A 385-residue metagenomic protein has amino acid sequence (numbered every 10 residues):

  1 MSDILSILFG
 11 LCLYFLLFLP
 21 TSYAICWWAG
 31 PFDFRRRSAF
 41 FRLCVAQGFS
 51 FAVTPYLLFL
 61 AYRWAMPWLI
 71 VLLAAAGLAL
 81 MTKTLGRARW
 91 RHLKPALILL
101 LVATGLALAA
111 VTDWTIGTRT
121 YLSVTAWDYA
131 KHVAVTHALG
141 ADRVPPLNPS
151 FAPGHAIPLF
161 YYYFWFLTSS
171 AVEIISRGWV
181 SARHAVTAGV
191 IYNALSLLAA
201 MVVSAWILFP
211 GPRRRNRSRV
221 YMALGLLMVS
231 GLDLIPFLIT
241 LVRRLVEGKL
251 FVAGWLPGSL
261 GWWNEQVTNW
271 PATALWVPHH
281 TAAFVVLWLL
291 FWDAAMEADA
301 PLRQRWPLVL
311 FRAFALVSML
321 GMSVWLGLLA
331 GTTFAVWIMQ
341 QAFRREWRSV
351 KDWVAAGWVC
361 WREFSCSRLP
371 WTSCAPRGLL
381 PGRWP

Functional and structural regions predicted by a protein language model:
M1-H92: Membrane-embedded, hydrophobic transmembrane alpha-helices
M1-I4, P257-T273, C374-P385: Juxtamembrane membrane-water interface segments that cap and precede transmembrane helices
F18-I25, Y56, G77-M81, L197-L208 (+2 more regions): Transmembrane alpha-helical segments
A65-G117, R217-M222: Start-transfer (signal-anchor) and selected internal transmembrane alpha helices of multi-pass inner/ER membrane
K94-A103, Y221-G225, F314, E346-P370: Hydrophobic alpha-helical membrane-interfacial segments at the cytosolic entry of transmembrane helices
V102-V286, V324: Active-site lumenal/periplasmic loops and adjacent helix-entry segments of GT-C-fold, multi-pass membrane
P271-A272, P307-G327: Membrane-interface alpha helices of multi-pass inner-membrane proteins
A294-R312, L329-C360: Perimembrane helix-loop-helix junctions
